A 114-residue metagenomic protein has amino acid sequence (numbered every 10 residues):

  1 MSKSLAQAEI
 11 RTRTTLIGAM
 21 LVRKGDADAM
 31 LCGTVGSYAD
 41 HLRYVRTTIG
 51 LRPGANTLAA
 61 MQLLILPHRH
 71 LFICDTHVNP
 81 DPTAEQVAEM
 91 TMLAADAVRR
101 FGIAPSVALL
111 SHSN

Functional and structural regions predicted by a protein language model:
M1-N114: Anion-binding alpha/beta catalytic cores of soluble intermediary-metabolism enzymes, centered on
